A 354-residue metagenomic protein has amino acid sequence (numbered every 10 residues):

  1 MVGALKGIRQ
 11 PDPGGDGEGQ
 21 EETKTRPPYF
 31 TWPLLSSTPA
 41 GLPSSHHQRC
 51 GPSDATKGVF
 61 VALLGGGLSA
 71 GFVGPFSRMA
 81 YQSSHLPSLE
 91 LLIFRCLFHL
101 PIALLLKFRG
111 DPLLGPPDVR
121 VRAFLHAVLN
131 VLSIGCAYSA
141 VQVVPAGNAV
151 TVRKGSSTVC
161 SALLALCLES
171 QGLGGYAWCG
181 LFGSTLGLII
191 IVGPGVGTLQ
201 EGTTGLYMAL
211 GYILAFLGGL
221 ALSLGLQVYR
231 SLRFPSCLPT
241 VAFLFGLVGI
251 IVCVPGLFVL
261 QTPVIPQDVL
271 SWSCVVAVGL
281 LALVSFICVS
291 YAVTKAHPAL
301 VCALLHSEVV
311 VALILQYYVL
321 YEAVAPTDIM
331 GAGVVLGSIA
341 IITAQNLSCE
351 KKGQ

Functional and structural regions predicted by a protein language model:
V2, K24-G41, G58, S84-L132 (+2 more regions): Transmembrane alpha-helices of multi-pass small-molecule transport proteins
V2-G7, Y29, L35, L304-Q354: C-terminal-most transmembrane helix of multi-pass membrane proteins
V2-L89, E201-S231, G353-Q354: Glycine-/small-residue-enriched transmembrane alpha-helix faces in small-molecule transporters and effluxers
G58-G66, K107, D111-Y138, A209-G218 (+2 more regions): Loop-to-transmembrane-helix transition segments
L68-L86, L132-A146, V152, L224-S236 (+2 more regions): Juxtamembrane C-cap of transmembrane helices in multi-pass membrane transport proteins
E90-L97, S139-W178, P298-Y317: Specific alpha-helical transmembrane segments that line the substrate/conduction pathway and gating interfaces
H99-V119, L188-T204, G249-S273, V324 (+1 more regions): Membrane-interface helix-cap regions at the ends of transmembrane helices in multi-pass membrane proteins
R153, S170-I190, P194, G211 (+2 more regions): Loop-to-transmembrane alpha-helix entry segments
